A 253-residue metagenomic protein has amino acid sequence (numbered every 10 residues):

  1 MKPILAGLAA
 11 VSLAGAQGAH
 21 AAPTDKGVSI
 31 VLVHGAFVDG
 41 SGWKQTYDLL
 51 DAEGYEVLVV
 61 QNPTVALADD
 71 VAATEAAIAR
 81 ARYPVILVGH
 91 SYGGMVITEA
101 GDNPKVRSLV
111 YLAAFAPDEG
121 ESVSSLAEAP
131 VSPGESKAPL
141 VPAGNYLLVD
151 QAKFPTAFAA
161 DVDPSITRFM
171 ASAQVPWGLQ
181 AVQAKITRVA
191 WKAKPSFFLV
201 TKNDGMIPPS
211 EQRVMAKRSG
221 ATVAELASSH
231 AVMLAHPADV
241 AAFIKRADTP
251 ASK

Functional and structural regions predicted by a protein language model:
A22-Y83: Active-site catalytic motif of lipid deacylating hydrolases and related acyltransferases
V88-G93, I97: Gly/Ala-rich beta-loop-alpha elbow adjacent to hydrolase catalytic centers
K105-V106, V110-Q151, G178-A181: Flexible "cap/lid" loop of the alpha/beta hydrolase fold
F169-A190, K202: Active-site nucleophile elbow and catalytic-triad environment of alpha/beta-hydrolase enzymes
F198-V200: Short beta-strand/loop motif that positions the catalytic acidic residue of the alpha/beta-hydrolase fold
K202-A227, A247: Conserved loop-alpha-helix segment in the C-terminal half of the alpha/beta-hydrolase fold that carries the catalytic
A224, S228-A238: Catalytic histidine-centered segment of alpha/beta-hydrolase-like enzymes
L234-D248: Post-His helix in hydrolase/transferase enzymes
